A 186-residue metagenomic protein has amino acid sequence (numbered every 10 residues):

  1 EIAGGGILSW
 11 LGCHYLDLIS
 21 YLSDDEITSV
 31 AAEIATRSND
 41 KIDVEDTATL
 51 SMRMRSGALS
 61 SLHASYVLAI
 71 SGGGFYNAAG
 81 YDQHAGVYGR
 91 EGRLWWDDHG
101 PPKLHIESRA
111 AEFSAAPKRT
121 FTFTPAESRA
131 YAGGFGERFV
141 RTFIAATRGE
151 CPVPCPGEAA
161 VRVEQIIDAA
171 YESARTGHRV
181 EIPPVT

Functional and structural regions predicted by a protein language model:
E1-M52, G177: Predominantly a Rossmann-like dinucleotide-binding segment in NAD(P)-dependent oxidoreductases
G4-I7, R37, A126-Y131, G149-V153 (+1 more regions): Active-site rim elements
Y15-L16, G136, V140-R141, I167-D168: A general structural signal for well-ordered alpha-helical segments in protein cores
V30-E33, H63, P183: Solvent-exposed beta-strand sheet faces enriched in polar/charged residues
D40-E45, R55-R138: NAD(P)-dinucleotide binding in Rossmann-like oxidoreductases
A48-L50, Q83-A85, Y171: Residue-level detector of beta-strand structural context in well-folded domains
I106-A111, T142-T186: C-terminal helix-rich "cap/oligomerization" subdomain common to oxidoreductases
